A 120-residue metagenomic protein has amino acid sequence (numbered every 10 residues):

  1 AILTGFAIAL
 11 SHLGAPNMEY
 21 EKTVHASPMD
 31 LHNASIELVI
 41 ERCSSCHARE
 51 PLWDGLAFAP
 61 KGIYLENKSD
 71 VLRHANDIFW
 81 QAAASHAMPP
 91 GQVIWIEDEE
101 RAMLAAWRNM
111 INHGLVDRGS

Functional and structural regions predicted by a protein language model:
A1, I8-S120: Aromatic- and Gly/Pro-enriched helix-to-coil junctions and flexible linker segments
